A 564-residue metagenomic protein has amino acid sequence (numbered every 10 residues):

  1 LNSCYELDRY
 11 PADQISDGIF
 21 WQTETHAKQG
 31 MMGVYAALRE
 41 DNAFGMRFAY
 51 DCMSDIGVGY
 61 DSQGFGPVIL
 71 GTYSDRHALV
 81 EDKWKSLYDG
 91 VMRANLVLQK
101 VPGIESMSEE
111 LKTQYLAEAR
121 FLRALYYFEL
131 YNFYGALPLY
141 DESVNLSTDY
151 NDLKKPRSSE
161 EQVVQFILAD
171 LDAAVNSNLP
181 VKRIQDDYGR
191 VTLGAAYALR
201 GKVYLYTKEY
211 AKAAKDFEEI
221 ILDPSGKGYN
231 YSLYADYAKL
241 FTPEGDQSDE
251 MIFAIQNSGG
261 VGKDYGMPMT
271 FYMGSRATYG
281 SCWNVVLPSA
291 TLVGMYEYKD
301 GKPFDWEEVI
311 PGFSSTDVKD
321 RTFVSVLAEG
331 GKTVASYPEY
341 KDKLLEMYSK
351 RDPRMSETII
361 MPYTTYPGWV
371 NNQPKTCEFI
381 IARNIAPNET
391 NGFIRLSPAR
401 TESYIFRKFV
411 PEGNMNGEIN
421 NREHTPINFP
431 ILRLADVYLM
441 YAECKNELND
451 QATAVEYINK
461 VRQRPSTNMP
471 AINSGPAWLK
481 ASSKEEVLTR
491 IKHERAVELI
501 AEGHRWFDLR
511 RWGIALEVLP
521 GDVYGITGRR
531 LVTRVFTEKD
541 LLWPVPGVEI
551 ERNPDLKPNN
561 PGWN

Functional and structural regions predicted by a protein language model:
C4-E6, S74, L87-G90, F166-L168 (+7 more regions): Long, intrinsically disordered, low-complexity segments
C4-F48, N553-N564: Membrane-proximal, proline-rich intrinsically disordered regions
T23-M32, A36-D41, Q63-Y134, K154-Q165 (+9 more regions): Conserved, well-structured interaction surfaces
Y131-P138, Y206-E209, N449: Short coil/turn linking the two alpha-helices of tandem helical-hairpin repeats
D141-D246: Hydrophobic, small-residue-rich alpha-helical packing segments that form membrane-like cores
K341-Q463: C-terminal substrate/ligand-recognition segments
